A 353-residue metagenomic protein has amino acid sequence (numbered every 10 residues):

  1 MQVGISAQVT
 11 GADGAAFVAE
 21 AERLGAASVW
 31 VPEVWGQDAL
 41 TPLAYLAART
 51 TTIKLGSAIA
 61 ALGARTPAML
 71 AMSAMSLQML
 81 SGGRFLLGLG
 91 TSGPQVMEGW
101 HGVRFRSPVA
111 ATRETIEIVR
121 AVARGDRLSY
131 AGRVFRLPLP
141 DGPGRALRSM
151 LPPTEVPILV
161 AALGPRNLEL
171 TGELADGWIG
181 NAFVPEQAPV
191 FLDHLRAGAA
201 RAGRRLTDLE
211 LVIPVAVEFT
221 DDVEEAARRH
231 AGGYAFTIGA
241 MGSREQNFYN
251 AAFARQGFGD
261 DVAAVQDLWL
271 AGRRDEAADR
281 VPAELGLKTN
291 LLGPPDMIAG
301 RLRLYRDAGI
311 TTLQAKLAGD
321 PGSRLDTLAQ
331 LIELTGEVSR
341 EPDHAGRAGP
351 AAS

Functional and structural regions predicted by a protein language model:
M1-S353: Active-site-adjacent structural elements that line small-molecule/cofactor binding pockets in enzymes
